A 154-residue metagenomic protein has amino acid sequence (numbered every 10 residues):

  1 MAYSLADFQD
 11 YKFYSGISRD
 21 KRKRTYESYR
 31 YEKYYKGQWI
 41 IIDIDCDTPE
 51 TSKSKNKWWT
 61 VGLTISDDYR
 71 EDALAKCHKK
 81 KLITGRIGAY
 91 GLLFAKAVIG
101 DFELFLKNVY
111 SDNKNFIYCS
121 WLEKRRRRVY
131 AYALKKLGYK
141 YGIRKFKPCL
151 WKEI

Functional and structural regions predicted by a protein language model:
M1-I154: Non-catalytic substrate-recognition and accessory regions of acyl/acetyltransferase enzymes
